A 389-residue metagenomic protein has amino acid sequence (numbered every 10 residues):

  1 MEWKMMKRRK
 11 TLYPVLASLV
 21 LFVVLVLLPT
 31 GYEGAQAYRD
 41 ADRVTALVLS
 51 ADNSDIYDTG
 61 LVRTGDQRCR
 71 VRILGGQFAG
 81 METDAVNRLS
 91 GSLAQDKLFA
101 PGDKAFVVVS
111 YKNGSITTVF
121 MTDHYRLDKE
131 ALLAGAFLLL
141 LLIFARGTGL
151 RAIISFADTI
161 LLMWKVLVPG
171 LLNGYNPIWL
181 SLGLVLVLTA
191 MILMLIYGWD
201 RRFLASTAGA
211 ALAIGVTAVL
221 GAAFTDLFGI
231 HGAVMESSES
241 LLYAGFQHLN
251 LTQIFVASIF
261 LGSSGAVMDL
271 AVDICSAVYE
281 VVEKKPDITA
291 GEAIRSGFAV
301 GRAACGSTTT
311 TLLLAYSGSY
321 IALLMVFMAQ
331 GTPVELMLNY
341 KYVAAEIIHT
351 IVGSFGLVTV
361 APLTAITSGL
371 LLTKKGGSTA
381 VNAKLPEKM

Functional and structural regions predicted by a protein language model:
M1-A41, N382: Hydrophobic secretory-pathway targeting helix
D40-G65: Structural detector for short beta-strands of small beta-barrel domains
G91-K129: Extended, hydrophilic extramembrane loops/domains of integral membrane proteins
G135-L139, G147-L242, L249-G262: Transmembrane alpha-helical segments that form the functional core of multipass membrane systems
W199-G209, F228-E239, D273-K285, V334 (+2 more regions): Juxtamembrane helix-loop transition segments at the membrane interface in multi-pass membrane proteins
S206-A210, I214, A244-L261, S307 (+3 more regions): Pore-lining and gate-forming transmembrane alpha-helices of multi-pass membrane transport proteins
S264-L324, G331: Helical hairpin unit composed of two closely spaced alpha helices linked by a short loop
A303, A315-S317, I321-M389: Hydrophobic alpha-helical transmembrane segments of membrane transport and translocation systems, primarily multi-pass
